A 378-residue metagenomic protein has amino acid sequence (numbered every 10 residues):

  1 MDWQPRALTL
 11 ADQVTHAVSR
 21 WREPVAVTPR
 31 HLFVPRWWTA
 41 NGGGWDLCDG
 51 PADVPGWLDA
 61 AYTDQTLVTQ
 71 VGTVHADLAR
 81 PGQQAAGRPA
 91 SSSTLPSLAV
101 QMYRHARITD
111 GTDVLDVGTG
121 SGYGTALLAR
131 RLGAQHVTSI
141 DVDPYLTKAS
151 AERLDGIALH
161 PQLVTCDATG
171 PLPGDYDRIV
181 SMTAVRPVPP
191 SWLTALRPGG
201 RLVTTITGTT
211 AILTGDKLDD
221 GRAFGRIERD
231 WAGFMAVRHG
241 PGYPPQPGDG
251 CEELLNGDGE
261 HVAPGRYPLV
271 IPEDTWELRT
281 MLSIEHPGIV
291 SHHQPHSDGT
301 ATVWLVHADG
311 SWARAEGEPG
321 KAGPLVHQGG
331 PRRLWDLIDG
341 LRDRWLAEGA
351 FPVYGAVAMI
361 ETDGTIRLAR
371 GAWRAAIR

Functional and structural regions predicted by a protein language model:
M1-Y62: N-terminal auxiliary segments of SAM/dcSAM-dependent transferases
W21-E23, A86-P96, T207, L278 (+4 more regions): Hydrophobic alpha-helical segments that drive targeting, anchoring, or assembly
R36-N41, A195-L196, I206, A350-V353: A short, aromatic/hydrophobic, helix- or strand-capping loop or linear motif that either lines the entrance/gate
W38, W45-V100: Conserved SAM-binding loop and adjacent beta-strand
A86-V203, T207, T214: Conserved nucleotide-cofactor-binding alpha/beta core module
V180, R186-S297, W373-I377: Class I SAM-binding transferase module
I212-D216, H292-Q294, T300-G317, V357: Short polybasic amphipathic segments
H307-R378: C-terminal target-recognition/interaction regions appended to catalytic cores
